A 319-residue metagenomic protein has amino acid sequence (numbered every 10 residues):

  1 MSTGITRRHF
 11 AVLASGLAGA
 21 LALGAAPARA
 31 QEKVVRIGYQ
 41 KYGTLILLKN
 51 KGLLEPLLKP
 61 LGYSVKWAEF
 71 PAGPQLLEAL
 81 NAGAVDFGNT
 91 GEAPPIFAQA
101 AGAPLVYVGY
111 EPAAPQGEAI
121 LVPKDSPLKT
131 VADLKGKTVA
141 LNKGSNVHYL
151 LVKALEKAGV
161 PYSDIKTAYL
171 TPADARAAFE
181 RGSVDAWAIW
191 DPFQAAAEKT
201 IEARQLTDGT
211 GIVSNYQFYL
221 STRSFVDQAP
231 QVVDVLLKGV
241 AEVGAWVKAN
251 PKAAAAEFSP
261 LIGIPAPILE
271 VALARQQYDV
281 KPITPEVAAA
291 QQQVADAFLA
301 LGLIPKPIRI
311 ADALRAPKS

Functional and structural regions predicted by a protein language model:
S2-A18, R29: N-terminal secretory signal peptides and thylakoid transit peptides that target proteins across membranes
G4, G24-V35: C-terminal segment of N-terminal export signals and the immediately downstream linker at the start of the mature
A30-V160, T167-Y169, D185-I189, L206 (+1 more regions): Short, glycine-/small- and polar/acidic-enriched structural segments that line small-molecule recognition paths
L57, A79, G83, K137 (+12 more regions): Structured segments of extracytoplasmic/periplasmic soluble domains in secreted or envelope-associated proteins
S64-K66, Y162-I165, I262-L273, P305-A311: Short, surface-exposed acidic
A93, T167-A168, A173-P260: Pocket-lining segment of extracytoplasmic ligand-binding domains
D227-L303: Secondary-structure end/capping motifs
D296-S319: Conserved C-terminal helix/tail region of periplasmic/extracytoplasmic solute-binding proteins
